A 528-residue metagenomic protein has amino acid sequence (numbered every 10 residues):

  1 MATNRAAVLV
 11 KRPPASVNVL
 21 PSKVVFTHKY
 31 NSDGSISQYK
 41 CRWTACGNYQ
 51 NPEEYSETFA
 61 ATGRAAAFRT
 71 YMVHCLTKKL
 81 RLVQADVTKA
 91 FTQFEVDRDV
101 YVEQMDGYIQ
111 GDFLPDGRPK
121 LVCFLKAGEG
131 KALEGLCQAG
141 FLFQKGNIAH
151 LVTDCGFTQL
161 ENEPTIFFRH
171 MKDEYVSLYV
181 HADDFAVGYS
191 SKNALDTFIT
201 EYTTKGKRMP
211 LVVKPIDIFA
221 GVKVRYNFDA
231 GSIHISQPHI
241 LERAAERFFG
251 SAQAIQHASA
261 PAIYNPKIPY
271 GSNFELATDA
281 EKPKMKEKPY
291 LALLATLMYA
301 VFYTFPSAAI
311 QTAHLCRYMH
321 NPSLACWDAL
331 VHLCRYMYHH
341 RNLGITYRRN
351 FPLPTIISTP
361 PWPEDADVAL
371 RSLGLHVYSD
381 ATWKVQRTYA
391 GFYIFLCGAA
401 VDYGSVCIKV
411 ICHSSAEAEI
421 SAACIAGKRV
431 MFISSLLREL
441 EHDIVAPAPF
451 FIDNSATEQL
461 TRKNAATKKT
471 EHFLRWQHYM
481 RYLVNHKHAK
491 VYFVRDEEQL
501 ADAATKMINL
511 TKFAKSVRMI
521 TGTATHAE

Functional and structural regions predicted by a protein language model:
M1-E528: Long, low-complexity, charge-biased intrinsically disordered regions
